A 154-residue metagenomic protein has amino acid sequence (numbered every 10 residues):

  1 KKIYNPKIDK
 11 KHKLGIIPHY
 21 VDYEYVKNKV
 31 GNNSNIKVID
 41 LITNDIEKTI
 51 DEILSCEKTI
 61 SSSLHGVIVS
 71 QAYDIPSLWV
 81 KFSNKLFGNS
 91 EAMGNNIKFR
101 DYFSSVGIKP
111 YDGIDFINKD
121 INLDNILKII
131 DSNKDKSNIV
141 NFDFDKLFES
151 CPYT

Functional and structural regions predicted by a protein language model:
K1-T154: Active-site anion-handling motifs in enzyme catalytic cores
